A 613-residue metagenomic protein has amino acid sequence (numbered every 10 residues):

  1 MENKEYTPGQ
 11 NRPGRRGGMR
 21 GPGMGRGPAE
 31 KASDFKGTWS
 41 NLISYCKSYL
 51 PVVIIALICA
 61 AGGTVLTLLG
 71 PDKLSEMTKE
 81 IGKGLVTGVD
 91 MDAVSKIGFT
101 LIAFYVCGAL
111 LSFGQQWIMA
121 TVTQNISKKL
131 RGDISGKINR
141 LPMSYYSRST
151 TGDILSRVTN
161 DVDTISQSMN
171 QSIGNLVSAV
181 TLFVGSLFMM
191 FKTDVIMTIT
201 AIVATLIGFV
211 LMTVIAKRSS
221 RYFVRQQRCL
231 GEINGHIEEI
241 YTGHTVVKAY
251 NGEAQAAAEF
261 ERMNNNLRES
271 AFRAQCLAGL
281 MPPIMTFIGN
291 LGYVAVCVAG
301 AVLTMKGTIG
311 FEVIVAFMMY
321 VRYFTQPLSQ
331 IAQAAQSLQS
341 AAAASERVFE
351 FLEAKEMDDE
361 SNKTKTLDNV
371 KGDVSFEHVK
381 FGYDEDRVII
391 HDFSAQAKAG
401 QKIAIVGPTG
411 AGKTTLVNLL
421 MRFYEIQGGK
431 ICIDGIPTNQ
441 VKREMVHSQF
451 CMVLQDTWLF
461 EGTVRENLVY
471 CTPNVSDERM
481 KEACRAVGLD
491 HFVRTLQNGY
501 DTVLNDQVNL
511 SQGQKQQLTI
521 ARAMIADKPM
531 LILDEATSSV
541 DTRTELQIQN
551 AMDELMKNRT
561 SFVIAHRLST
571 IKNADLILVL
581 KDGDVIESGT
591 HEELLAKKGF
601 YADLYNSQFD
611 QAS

Functional and structural regions predicted by a protein language model:
M1-K36: Membrane-proximal cytosolic tails and large cytosolic loops of membrane proteins
E2-K4, E360-S361, L367-S613: ABC-type nucleotide-binding domain
M19, S40-I43, P51-E76, I97 (+7 more regions): Alpha-helical segments in transporter systems
P28, T38, C46, M119 (+2 more regions): Juxtamembrane loop-to-helix connectors within ABC transporter transmembrane domains
I43, M143-S144, N160-M169, I173 (+5 more regions): An intracellular "coupling" helix at the cytosolic face of ABC transporter transmembrane type-1 domains
V53-L111, F191-I196, G307-F311: Transmembrane helix-loop-helix hairpins at lipid-water interfaces of multipass membrane proteins, especially the type-1
G84-L85, D90-D92, M189-V203, R273-E346 (+1 more regions): Helix-loop-helix
